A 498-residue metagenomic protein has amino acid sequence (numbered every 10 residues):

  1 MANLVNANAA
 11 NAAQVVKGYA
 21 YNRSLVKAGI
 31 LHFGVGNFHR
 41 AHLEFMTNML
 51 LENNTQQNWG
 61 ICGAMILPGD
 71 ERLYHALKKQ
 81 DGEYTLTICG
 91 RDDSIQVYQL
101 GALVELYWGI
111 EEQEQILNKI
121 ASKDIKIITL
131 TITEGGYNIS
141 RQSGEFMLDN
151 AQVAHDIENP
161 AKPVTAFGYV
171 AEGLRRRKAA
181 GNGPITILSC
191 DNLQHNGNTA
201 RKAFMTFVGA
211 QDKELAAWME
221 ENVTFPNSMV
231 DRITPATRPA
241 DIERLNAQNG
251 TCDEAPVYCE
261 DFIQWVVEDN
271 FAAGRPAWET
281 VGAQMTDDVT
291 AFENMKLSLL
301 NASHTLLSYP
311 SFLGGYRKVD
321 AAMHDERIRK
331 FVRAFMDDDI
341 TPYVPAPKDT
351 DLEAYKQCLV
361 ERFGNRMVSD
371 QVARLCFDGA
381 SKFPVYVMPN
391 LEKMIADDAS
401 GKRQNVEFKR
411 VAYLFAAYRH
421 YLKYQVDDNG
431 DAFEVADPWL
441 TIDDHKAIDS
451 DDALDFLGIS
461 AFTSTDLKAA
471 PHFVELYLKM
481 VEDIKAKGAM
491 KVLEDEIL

Functional and structural regions predicted by a protein language model:
M1-L498: Substrate/ligand-engaging "lid" and interaction regions
